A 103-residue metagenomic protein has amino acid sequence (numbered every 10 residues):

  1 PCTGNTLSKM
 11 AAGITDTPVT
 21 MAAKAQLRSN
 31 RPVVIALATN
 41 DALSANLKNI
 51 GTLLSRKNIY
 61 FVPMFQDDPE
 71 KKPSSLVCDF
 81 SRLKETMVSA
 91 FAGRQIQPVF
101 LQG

Functional and structural regions predicted by a protein language model:
P1-S44: Helix-loop-strand module that forms the ligand-binding subsite of alpha/beta enzymes
T17, M21, A45-K48, S74-C78 (+1 more regions): Conserved active-site and cofactor/substrate-binding residues in soluble primary-metabolism enzymes
M21, A25, T52, R82-S89: Alpha-helical scaffold segments in soluble metabolic enzymes
A38-P73: Phosphate/ribose-phosphate-bearing ligand recognition and processing surfaces, centered on ADP-ribose/NAD(+/P+) systems
I59-G103: Glycine-rich phosphate/pyrophosphate-binding loop and the adjoining helix
